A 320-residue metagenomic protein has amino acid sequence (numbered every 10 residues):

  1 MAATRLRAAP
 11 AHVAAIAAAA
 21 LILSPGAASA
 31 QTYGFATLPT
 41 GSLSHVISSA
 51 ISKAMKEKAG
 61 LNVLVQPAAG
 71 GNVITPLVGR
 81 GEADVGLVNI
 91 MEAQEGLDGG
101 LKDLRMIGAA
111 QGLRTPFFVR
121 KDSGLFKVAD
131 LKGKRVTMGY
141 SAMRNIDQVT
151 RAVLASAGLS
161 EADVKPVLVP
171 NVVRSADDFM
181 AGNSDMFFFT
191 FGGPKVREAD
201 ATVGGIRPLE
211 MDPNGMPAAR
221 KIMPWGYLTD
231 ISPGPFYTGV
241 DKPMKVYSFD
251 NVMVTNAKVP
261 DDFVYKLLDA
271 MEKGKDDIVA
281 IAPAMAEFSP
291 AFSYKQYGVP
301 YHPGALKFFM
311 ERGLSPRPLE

Functional and structural regions predicted by a protein language model:
M1-I16, S24: Bacterial N-terminal signal peptides that target proteins for export
L23-A30: Sec/Tat signal peptide C-region and signal peptidase I cleavage site
Q31-K58, N62-L64, R114-A181, A291 (+1 more regions): Bilobed "Venus flytrap"/periplasmic-binding protein-like clamshell domains and structurally analogous long
S42, G60, G70-V73, R80 (+5 more regions): Extracytoplasmic
I47, R174, A181-G182, F191-P208 (+3 more regions): An extracytoplasmic/periplasmic, membrane-proximal ligand-sensing/linker region
V85, D103-Q111: Short beta-strand-centered segments that line the small-molecule binding cleft or hinge of alpha/beta clamshell
L87-A93, G99, S123, E161-V167 (+1 more regions): Pocket-lining segment of extracytoplasmic ligand-binding domains
S141-A155, G226-Y297: Ligand-binding clefts/hinges and TM-proximal coupling segments of bilobed small-molecule sensing domains
